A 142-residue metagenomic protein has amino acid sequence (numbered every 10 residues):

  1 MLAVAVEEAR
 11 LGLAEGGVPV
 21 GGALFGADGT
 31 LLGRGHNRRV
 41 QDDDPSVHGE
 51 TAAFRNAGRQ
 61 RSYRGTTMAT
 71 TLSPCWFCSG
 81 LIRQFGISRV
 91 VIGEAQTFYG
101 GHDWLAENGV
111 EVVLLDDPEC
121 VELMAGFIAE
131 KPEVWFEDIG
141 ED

Functional and structural regions predicted by a protein language model:
M1-G16: Short, basic/aromatic recognition patches
V6, R10, V112, E122-D142: Secretory/periplasmic and organellar redox-cofactor proteins
E15-P19, Y63-G65: Short secondary-structure junction motifs
V20-G29: Short beta-strand scaffold segments in enzyme catalytic cores
D28, A57, T66, G80 (+2 more regions): Generic signature of intrinsically disordered, low-complexity segments enriched in small/polar residues
G33-A125: Zn2+-dependent cytidine deaminase-like catalytic core
